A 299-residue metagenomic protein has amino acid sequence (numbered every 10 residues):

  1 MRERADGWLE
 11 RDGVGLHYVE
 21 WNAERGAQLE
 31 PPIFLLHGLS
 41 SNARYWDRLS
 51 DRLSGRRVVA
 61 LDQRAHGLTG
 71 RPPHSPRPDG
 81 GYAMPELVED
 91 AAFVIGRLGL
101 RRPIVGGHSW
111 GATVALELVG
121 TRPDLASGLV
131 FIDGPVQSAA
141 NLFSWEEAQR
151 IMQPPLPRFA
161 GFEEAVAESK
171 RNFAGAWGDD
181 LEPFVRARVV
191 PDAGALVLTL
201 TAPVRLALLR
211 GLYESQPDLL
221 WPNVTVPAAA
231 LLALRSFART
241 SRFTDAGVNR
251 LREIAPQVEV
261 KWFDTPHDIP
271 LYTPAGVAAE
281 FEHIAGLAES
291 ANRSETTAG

Functional and structural regions predicted by a protein language model:
M1-F34, S54-R56, G99-R101, N249-R250 (+3 more regions): Alpha/beta-hydrolase fold catalytic core
D12, N22-R25, R48, V59-G106: Active-site loop/oxyanion-hole signature of alpha/beta-hydrolase fold enzymes
E30, G38-S41, S109: Active-site glycine-rich loops that stabilize anionic/oxyanionic intermediates across multiple enzyme folds
G38-R48, V58: Serine-hydrolase catalytic-loop signature spanning alpha/beta hydrolases and amidase-signature enzymes
L116, G120, S127-G161: Flexible "cap/lid" loop of the alpha/beta hydrolase fold
A160-S215: Conserved alpha/beta-hydrolase catalytic His-Asp/Glu region
T225-P266: Conserved loop-alpha-helix segment in the C-terminal half of the alpha/beta-hydrolase fold that carries the catalytic
F263-A275: Catalytic histidine-centered segment of alpha/beta-hydrolase-like enzymes
